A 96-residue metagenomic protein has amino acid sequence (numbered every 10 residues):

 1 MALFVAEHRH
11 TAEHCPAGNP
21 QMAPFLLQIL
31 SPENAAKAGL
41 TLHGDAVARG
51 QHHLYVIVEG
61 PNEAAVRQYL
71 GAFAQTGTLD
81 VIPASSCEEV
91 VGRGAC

Functional and structural regions predicted by a protein language model:
M1-A36, T41-H52, P61-E63, C87-C96: Short S/T/G/P-rich N-terminal loop/turn motif that feeds into the first structured element of a domain
V56-I57: Conserved RNP beta-strands of RNA recognition motif
A65-A74: Short amphipathic alpha-helices in soluble, non-transmembrane regions that often serve as interface/regulatory elements
F73-V81: A common structural junction motif
I82-S86: Short acidic-hydrophobic, aromatic-tinged amphipathic segments that line or gate anion-handling sites
